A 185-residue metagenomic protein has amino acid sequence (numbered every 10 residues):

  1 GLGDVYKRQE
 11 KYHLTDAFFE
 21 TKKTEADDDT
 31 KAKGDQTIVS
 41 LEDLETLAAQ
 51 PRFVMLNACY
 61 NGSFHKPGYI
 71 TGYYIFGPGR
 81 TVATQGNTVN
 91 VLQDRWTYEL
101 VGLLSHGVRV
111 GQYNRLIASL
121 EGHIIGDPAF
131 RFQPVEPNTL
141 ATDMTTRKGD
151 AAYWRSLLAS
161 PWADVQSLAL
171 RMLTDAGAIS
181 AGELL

Functional and structural regions predicted by a protein language model:
L2-Y6: Short, small-residue-biased leader/transition segments that mark boundaries at the very start of proteins
K33-E45, K66-Y73: Alpha-helical scaffolding within the catalytic cores of extracellular/periplasmic polymer-degrading hydrolases
T46-A48, T71-R80, L103-S105: Short, surface-exposed basic-aromatic patches at helix termini and helix-loop junctions that form
A49-V54, P78-A83, R109: Loop/turn elements at helix/coil->beta-strand transitions in domains of secreted/extracellular proteins
C59-F64, V91: Short acidic, S/G/P-rich loop/turn micro-motifs used as interaction or catalytic elements
H65-T71, Q93-L104: Histidine/acidic-residue-rich catalytic or RNA/ligand-binding cores of hydrolases and nuclease-related proteins
R80-R95: Short acidic/histidine-rich active-site segments
T97-I179: Caspase-like cysteine protease fold
